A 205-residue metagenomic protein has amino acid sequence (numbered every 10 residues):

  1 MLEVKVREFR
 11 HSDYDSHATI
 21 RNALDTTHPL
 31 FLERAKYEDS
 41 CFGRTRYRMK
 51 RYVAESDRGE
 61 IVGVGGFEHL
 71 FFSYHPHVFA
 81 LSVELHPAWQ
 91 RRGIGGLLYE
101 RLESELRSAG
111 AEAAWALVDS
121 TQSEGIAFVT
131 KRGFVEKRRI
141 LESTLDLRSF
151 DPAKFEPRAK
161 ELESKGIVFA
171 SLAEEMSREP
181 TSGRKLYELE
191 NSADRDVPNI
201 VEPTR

Functional and structural regions predicted by a protein language model:
M1-D39, R158-R205: Short amphipathic alpha-helix that is part of the acyltransferase structural core
L2, P76-V78, R138-I140: A general secondary-structure signal for short beta-strands and their flanking turns/coil in non-transmembrane regions
V6-E8, E68-L70, I94-L97, D151-P157 (+1 more regions): Short, functional N-terminal and low-complexity linear motifs
R7, V53, L141-S143: Conserved hydrophobic/aromatic positions in well-ordered beta-strands
F9, E55-D57, D146, L172: Structured loops at beta-to-helix junctions and adjacent beta-edge loops in soluble globular domains
H11-Y14, A18-T121: Conserved donor-binding loop and adjoining core beta-sheet/short helix segment in diverse acyl/aminoacyl transferases
A23, V78-F79, E84, G133 (+3 more regions): General N-terminal targeting signals
R91, Y99-E179: Acyl-donor-binding surface of acyltransferase catalytic domains
